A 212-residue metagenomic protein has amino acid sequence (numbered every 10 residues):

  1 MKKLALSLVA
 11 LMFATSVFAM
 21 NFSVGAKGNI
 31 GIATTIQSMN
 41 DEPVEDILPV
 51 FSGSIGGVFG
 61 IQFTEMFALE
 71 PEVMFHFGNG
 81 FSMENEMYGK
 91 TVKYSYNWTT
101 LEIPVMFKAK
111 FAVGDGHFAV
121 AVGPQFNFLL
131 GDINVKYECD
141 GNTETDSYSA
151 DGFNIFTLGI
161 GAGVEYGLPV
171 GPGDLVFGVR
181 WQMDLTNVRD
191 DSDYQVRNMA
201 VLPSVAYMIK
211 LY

Functional and structural regions predicted by a protein language model:
M1-L4: Positively charged n-region of N-terminal signal peptides that target proteins for export
L6-V9: Internal alpha-helical transmembrane segments of multi-pass membrane proteins, especially GPCRs
M12-A19: Sec/Tat signal peptide C-region and signal peptidase I cleavage site
M20-F22, G28-I36, G60-E138, V201-Y212: Gram-negative (and chloroplast) outer-membrane scaffold detector with strong preference for beta-barrel transmembrane
I32-I55, N154, R189: Surface-exposed strand-loop-strand hairpins of Gram-negative outer-membrane beta-barrel proteins
D41-D46, E86-V92, K136-T143, D193-N198: Flexible, surface-exposed loop regions and adjacent strand-edge segments of Gram-negative outer-membrane beta-barrel
P43-I47, F59, T91-S95, K110 (+2 more regions): Outer-membrane beta-barrel proteins
E72, H76-M83, W98, Y148-G152 (+1 more regions): Predominantly the C-terminal beta-signal and adjacent terminal strand-loop region of outer-membrane beta-barrel
